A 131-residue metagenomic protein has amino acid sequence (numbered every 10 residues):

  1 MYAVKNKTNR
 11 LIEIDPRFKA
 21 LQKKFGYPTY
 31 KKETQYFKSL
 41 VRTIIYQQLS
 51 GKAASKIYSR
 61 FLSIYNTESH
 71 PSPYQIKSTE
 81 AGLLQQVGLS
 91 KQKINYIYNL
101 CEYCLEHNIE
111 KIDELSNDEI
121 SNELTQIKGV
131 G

Functional and structural regions predicted by a protein language model:
M1-K32, Y36: Intrinsically disordered, low-complexity, charged terminal extensions of DNA damage-control enzymes
K5-T8, K31, Q48, V87 (+1 more regions): Charge-dense, low-complexity intrinsically disordered segments
L21, L49-S50, A54-K128: Alpha-helical ds-nucleic-acid-binding substructure associated with the helix-hairpin-helix region of base-excision DNA
